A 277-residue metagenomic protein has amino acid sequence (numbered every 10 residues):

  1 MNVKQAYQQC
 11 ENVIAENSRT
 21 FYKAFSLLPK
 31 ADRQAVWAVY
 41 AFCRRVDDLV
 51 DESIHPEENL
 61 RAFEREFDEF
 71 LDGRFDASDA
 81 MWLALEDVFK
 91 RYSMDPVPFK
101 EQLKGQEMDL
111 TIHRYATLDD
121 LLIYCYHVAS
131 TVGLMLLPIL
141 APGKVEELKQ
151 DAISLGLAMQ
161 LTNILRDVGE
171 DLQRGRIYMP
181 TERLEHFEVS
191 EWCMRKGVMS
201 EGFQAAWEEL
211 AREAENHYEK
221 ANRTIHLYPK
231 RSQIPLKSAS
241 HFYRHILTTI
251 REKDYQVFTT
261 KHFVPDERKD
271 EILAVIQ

Functional and structural regions predicted by a protein language model:
M1-Q160, L165, G169-Q277: Catalytic cores of Mg2+-dependent Asp-rich isoprenoid enzymes
